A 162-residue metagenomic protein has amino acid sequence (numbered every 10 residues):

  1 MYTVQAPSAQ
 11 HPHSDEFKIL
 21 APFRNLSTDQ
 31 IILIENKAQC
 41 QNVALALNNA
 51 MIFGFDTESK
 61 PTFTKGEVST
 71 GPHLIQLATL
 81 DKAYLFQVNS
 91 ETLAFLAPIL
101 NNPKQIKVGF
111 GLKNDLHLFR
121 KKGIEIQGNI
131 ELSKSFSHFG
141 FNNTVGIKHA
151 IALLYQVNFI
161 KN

Functional and structural regions predicted by a protein language model:
M1-F53, K122, L132: N-terminal accessory regions of nucleic-acid-interacting proteins
C40, L93-A94, D115-H117: Short, well-ordered alpha-helical microsegments
I52-G66: Short acidic, Gly/Ser-rich segments with clustered Asp/Glu that frequently serve as metal-coordination loops in enzyme
F55-T57, F86-N89, G109-L112: Short His-Asn-centered micro-motif
F63-D81: A short alpha/beta connector and helix-capping loop motif
Q76-K82, K104, L112-N162: Metal-dependent phosphoesterase core characteristic of DEDDh/y 3'-5' exonuclease domains
Q87, A94-A97: A short mixed-secondary-structure module that forms the rim of ligand-binding clefts
N101-K107: Short active-site oxyanion
